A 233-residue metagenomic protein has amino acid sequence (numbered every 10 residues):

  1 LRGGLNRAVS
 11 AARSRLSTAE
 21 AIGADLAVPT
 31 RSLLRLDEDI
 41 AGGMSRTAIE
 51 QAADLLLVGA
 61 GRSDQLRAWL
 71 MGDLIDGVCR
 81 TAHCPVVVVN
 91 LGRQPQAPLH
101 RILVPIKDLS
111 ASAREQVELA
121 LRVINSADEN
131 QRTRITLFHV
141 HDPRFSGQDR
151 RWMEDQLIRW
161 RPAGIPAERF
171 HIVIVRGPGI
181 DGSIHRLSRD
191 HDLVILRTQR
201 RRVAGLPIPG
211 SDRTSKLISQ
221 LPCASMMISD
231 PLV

Functional and structural regions predicted by a protein language model:
L1, R7, R31, A52-F145 (+5 more regions): Intrinsically disordered or low-complexity boundary/linker segments at protein termini and domain junctions
R13-L26, R31, L36, E50-L55 (+1 more regions): Catalytic cores of nucleotide-enabled group-transfer and carboxylate-activating enzymes in metabolic and assembly-line
R15-I22, L74, D149-G164, P209-L217: Short, aromatic/basic amphipathic alpha-helical patches
S32-D39, H171-P178: Short beta->alpha junction loops
D39-S45, L74, G179-I184, R213: Short acidic active-site motifs
S45-Q51, S183-D190: Short, well-structured alpha-helical segments in soluble
L121, Q156-R159, R176-S188, S215-K216: A short, acidic, amphipathic alpha-helical segment used as a generic capping/interface helix at domain edges
V140-A167, V173, I180: Glycine-rich phosphate/pyrophosphate-binding loop and the adjoining helix
